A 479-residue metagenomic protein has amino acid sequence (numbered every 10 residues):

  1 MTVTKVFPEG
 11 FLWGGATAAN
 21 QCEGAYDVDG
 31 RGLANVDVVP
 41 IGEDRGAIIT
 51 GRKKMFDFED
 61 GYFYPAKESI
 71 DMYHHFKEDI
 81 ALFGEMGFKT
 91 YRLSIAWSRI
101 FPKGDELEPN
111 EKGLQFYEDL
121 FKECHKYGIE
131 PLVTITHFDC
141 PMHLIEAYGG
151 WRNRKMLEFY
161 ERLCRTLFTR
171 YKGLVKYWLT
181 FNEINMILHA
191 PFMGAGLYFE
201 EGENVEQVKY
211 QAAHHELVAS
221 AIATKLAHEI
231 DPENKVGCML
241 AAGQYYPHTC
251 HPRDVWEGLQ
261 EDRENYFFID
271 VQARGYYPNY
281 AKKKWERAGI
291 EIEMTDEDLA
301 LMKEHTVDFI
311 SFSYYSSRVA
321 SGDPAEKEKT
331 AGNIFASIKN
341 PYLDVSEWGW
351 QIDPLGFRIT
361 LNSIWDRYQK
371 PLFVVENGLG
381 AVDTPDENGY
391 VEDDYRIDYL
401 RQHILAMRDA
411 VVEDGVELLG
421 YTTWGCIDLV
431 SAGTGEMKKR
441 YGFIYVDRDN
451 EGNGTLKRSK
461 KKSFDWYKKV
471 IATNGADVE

Functional and structural regions predicted by a protein language model:
T2-D60, E85, K103-D105, L114-E479: Active-site region of glycoside hydrolase catalytic domains
G61-H75, R152-R154: Active-site mouth loops of central-metabolism enzymes
A66, Y73, G104-L107, E347: Short, flexible active-site loop motifs that bind/organize anionic cofactors or intermediates
D71, H75-A96, E304-I310: Catalytic domains of carbohydrate-active enzymes, especially glycoside hydrolases
I95-P109: Glycine-rich, proline-tolerant flexible connector loops at the mouths of alpha/beta enzymes
